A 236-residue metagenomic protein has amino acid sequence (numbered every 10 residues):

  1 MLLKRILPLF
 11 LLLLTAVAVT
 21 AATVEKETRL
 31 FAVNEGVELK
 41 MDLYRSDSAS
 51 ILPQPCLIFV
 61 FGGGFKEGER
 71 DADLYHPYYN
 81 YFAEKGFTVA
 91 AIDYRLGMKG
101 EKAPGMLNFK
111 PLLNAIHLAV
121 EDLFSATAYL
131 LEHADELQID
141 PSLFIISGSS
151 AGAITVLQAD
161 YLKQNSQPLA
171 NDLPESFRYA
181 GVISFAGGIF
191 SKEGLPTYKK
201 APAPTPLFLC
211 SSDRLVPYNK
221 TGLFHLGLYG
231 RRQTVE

Functional and structural regions predicted by a protein language model:
M1-E25: Bacterial Sec-dependent N-terminal signal peptides
A21-L52: N-terminal cap/lid segment of alpha/beta-hydrolase-fold proteins
L52-G64: Short beta-strand element of the alpha/beta-hydrolase
G64-E67, V89, Y129: Serine-hydrolase catalytic-loop signature spanning alpha/beta hydrolases and amidase-signature enzymes
R70-I92, K99: Short amphipathic alpha-helix adjacent to the substrate-entry channel of hydrolases
K110-D135: Alpha/beta-hydrolase active-site loop
A128-A201: Primarily recognizes the serine-hydrolase "nucleophile elbow" in alpha/beta-hydrolase and SGNH/GDSL folds
K200-A203, L207-E236: Active-site-adjacent alpha-helix of alpha/beta-hydrolase-fold enzymes
